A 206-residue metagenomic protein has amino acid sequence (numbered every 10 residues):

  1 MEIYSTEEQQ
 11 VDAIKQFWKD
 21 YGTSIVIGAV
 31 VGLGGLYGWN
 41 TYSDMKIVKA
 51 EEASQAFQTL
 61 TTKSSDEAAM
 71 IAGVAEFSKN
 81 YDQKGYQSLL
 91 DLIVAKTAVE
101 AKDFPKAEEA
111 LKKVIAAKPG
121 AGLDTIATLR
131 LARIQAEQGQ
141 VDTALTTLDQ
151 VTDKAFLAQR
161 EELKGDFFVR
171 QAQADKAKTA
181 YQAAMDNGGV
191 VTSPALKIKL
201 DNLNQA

Functional and structural regions predicted by a protein language model:
M1-V31, V48: N-terminal positive-inside, membrane-proximal cytosolic segments immediately preceding the first
E8, I47-S54, A68-I71, L89 (+2 more regions): Amphipathic alpha-helical repeat elements characteristic of tetratricopeptide repeat
Q16-S24, N80-Q83, A117, K154: Membrane-interface junctions
G34-Q55: Transmembrane signal-anchor/signal-peptide helices with a preference for the extracytoplasmic
T41-M45, S78-Y81, A116-K118: Flexible helix-coil transition and linker loops at the boundaries of alpha-helical arrays
E52, A56-K63, T128, A183: Solvent-exposed, amphipathic alpha-helical segments
F57-L89: Short extracytoplasmic
Y86, D91, A98-A206: Soluble extracytoplasmic domains of inner/organellar membrane proteins
